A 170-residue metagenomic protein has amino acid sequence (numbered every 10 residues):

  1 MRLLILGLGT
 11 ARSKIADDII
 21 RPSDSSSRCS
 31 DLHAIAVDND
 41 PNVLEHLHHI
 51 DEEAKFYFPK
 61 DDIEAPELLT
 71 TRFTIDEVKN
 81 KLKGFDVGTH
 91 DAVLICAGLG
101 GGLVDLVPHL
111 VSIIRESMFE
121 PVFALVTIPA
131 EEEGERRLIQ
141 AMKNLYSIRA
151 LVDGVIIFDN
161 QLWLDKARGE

Functional and structural regions predicted by a protein language model:
M1-E170: Tubulin/FtsZ superfamily GTPase core signature
